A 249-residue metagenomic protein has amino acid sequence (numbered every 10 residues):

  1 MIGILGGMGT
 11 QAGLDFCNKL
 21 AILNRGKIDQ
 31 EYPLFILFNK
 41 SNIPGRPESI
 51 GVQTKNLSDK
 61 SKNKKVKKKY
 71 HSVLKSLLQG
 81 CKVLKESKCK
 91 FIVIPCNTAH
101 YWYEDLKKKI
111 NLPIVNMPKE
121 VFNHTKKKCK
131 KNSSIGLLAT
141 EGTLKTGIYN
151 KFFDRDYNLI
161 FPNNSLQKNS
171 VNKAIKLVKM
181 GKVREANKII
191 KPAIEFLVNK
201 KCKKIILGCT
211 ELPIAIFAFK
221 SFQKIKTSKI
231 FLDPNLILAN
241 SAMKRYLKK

Functional and structural regions predicted by a protein language model:
M1-K249: Non-catalytic structural scaffold of enzyme domains
